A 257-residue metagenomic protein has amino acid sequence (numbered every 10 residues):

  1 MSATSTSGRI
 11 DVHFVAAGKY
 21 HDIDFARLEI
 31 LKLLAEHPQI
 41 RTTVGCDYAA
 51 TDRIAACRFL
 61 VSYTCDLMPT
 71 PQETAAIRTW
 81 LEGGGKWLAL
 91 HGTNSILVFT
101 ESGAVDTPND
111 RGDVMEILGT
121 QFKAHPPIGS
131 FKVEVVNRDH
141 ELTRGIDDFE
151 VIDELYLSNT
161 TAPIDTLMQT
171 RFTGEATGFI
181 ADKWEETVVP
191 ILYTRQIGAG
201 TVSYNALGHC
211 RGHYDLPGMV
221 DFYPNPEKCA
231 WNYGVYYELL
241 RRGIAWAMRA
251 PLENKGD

Functional and structural regions predicted by a protein language model:
S2, D11-F99: Helical hinge/lid and interdomain linker segments adjacent to catalytic or ligand-binding clefts that mediate domain
S2-I10, E36, D182-V189, Q196-D257: Extracellular ligand-binding/catalytic regions of CAZymes and related secreted enzymes and adhesion modules
A3-T4, A35, T43, A55 (+1 more regions): Catalytic beta-strand/loop cores that center a nucleophilic Ser/Cys/Thr and support acyl-enzyme chemistry
K19-Y20, A50, L67, N94-I96 (+4 more regions): Short, solvent-exposed loop/turn segments at secondary-structure junctions
F25-R27, F99-G103, F179-I180, D215-G218: Short aromatic-enriched loop/helix-cap "lid" or pocket-rim segments at secondary-structure transitions that line
A26, I30, E73, D110 (+2 more regions): Stable alpha-helical elements in mature extracytoplasmic
L67-G145: A glycine-rich, often tryptophan-bearing local segment used as a flexible ligand/cofactor-contacting loop or short
